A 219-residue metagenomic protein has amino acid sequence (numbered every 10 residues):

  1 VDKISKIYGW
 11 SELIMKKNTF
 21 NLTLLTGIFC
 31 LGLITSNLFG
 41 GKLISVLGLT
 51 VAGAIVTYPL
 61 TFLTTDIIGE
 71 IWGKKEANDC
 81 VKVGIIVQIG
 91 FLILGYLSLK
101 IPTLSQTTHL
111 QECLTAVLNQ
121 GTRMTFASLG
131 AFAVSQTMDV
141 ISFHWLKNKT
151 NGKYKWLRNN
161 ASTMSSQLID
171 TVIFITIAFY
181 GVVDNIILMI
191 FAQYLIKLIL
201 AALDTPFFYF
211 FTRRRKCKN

Functional and structural regions predicted by a protein language model:
K3-I14: Short, Lys/Arg-enriched N-terminal segments with co-localized hydrophobic residues within the first ~10-30 amino acids
M15-I85, I89: Hydrophobic transmembrane alpha-helices
G40, I44, F91-L99, S135 (+5 more regions): Alpha-helical transmembrane segments and their lipid-water interface positions in multi-pass membrane proteins
G41-L49, K74, K100-T108, H144 (+5 more regions): Transmembrane helix-loop junctions in multipass membrane proteins, especially transporters and channels
V87, E112, N119, R123-S135 (+3 more regions): Membrane-embedded alpha-helical bundles of multi-pass transporters/translocases, especially carrier/permease families
S98-G121: Membrane-interface interhelical connector segments
K149-L168: Internal alpha-helical transmembrane segments of multi-pass membrane proteins
